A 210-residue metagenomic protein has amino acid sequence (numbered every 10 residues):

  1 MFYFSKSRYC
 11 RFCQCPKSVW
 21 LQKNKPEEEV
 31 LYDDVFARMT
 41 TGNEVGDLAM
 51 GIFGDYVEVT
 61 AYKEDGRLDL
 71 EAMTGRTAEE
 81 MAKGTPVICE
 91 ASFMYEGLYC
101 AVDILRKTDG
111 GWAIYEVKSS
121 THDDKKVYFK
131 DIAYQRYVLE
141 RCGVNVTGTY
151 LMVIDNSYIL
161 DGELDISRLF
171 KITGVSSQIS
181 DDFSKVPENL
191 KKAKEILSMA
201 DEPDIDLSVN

Functional and structural regions predicted by a protein language model:
M1-G111: Metal-dependent nuclease catalytic cores that hydrolyze phosphodiester bonds in DNA/RNA, characterized by
F12, L48, I52, D182 (+2 more regions): Residues that form generic nucleotide/phosphate-binding pockets
A37, T41, V45, V127 (+1 more regions): Catalytic cores of large soluble enzymes that bind and process phosphate-bearing ligands
L48, D131-Y134, V138, K185 (+1 more regions): Alpha-helical scaffold elements adjacent to nucleotide-binding pockets in ATP/GTP-utilizing enzyme cores
G75-D181: Mg2+/Mn2+-dependent nuclease catalytic core
N189-N210: Polybasic (Lys/Arg-rich)
